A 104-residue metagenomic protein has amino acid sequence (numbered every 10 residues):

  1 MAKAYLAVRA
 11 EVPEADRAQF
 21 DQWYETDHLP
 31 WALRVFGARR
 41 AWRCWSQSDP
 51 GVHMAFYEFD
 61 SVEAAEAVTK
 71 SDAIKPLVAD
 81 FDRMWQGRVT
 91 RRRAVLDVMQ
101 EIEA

Functional and structural regions predicted by a protein language model:
M1-A104: Macromolecular interaction modules
